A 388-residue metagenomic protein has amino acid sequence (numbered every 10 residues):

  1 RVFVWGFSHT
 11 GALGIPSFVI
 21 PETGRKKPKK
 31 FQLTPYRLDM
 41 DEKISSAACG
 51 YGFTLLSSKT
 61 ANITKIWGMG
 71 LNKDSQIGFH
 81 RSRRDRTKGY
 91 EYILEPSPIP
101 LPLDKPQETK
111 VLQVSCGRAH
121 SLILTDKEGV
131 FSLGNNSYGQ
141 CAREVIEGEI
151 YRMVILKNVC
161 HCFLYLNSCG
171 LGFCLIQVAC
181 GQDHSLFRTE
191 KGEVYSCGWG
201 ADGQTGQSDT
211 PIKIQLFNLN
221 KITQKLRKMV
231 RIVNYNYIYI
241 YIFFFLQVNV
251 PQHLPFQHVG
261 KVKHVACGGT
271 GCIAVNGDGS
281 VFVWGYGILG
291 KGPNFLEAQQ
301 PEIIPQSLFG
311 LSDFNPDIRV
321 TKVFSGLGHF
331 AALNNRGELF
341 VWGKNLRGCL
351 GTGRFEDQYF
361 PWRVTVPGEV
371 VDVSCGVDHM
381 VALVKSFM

Functional and structural regions predicted by a protein language model:
R1-M388: Eukaryote-biased RCC1-like beta-propeller repeat architecture
